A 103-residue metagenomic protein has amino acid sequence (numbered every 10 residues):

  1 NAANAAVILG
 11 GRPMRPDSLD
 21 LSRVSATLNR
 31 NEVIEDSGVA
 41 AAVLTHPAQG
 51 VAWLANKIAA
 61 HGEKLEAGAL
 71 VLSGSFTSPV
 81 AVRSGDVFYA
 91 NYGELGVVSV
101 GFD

Functional and structural regions predicted by a protein language model:
N1-H46, V87, L95-D103: Catalytic-core "active-site belt" of small-molecule-metabolizing enzymes, emphasizing His/Asp/Glu-rich regions
G50-P79: A conserved acidic, glycine/proline-rich C-terminal tail/linker
F76-V80, E94-V97: Short, charged beta-turn/beta-strand-edge "cap" motif at the junction between a beta-strand and an adjacent loop
P79-Y89: Short glycine/threonine-rich loop-to-helix capping motif typified by GTGT followed within a few residues by an Asp-Pro
